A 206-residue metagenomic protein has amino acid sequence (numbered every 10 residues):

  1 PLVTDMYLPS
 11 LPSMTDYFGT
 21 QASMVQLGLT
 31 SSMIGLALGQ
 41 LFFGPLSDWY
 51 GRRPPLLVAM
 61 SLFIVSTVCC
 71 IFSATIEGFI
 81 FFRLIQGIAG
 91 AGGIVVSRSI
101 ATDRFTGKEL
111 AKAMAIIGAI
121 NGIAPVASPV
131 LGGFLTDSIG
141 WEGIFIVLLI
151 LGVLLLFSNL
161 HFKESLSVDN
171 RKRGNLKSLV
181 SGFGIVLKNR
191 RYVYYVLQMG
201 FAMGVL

Functional and structural regions predicted by a protein language model:
P1-V3, R191-V205: Pair of pore-lining "gating" transmembrane helices in MFS-fold secondary transporters
D5, M33-L41, P125-V126: Residue-level signature of mid-helix packing/kink "hotspots" within the transmembrane helices of 12-pass Major
S10-L38: Extracellular/periplasmic helix-loop-helix junction of adjacent transmembrane segments in MFS-like secondary
L38-E77: Conserved MFS/SLC helix-loop-helix module at the cytosolic interface between two early adjacent transmembrane helices
S66-I71, F82, Q86, T102 (+1 more regions): MFS-fold secondary transporters
G78, A115-L160: Helix-loop-helix hairpin linking two adjacent transmembrane segments in secondary transporters
F82-I123: Cytoplasmic helix-loop-helix junction between adjacent transmembrane helices in 12-TM secondary transporters
S167-Y195: Juxtamembrane intracellular "pre-TM" segments in multi-pass secondary transporters
